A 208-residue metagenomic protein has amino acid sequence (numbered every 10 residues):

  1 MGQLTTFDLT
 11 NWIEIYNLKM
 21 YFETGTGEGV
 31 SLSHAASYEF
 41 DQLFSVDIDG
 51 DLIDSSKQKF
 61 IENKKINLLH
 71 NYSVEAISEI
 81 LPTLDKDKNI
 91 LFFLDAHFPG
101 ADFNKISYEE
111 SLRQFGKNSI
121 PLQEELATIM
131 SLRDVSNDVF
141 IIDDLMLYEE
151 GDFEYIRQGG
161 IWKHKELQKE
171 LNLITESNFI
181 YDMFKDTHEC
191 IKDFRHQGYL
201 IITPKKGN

Functional and structural regions predicted by a protein language model:
M1-L91, H97-N208: A short alpha-helical cap/connector motif
